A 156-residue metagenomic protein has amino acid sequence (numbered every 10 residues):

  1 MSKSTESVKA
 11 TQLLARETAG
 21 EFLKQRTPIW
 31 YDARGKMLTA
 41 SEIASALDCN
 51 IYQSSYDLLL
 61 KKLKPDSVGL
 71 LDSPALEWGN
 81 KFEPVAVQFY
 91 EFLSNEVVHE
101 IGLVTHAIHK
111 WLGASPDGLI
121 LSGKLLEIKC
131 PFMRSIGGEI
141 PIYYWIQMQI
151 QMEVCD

Functional and structural regions predicted by a protein language model:
M1-K81, V85, L93: Charged, glycine-rich intrinsically disordered N-terminal tails and low-complexity linkers that flank
V68-G69, S73-N80, P84-F89, L93-D156: Mg2+/Mn2+-dependent nuclease catalytic core
